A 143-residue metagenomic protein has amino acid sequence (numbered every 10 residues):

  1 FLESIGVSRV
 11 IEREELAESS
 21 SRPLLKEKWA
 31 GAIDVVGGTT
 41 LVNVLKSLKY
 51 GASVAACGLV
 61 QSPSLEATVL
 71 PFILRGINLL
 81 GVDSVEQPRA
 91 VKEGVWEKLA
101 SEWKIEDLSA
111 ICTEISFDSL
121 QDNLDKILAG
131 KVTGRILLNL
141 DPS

Functional and structural regions predicted by a protein language model:
F1-T39: Adenosine-nucleotide cofactor-binding segment
L2, A32, V44, L79 (+2 more regions): Terminal peptide-recognition signature
E14-E15, V36, V60, A90-V91 (+1 more regions): Short beta->alpha linker loops
S19-S21, T39-N43, S119-N123: Short acidic active-site motifs
W29-I33, A52, R135: Short SAM/SAH-binding signature in class I
T39-I105, D141-S143: Glycine-rich phosphate-binding loop and adjacent beta-alpha segment of Rossmann(oid) nucleotide-cofactor-binding
A90-S143: C-terminal hydrophobic helical "lid"/dimerization subdomain of Rossmann-like NAD(P)H-dependent oxidoreductases
